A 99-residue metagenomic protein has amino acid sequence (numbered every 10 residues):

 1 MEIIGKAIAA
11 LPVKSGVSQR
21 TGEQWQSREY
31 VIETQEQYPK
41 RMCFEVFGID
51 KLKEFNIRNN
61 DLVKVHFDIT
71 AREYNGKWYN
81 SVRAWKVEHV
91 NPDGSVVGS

Functional and structural regions predicted by a protein language model:
M1-S99: Single-stranded nucleic acid-binding surfaces, predominantly the OB-fold ssDNA-binding core
